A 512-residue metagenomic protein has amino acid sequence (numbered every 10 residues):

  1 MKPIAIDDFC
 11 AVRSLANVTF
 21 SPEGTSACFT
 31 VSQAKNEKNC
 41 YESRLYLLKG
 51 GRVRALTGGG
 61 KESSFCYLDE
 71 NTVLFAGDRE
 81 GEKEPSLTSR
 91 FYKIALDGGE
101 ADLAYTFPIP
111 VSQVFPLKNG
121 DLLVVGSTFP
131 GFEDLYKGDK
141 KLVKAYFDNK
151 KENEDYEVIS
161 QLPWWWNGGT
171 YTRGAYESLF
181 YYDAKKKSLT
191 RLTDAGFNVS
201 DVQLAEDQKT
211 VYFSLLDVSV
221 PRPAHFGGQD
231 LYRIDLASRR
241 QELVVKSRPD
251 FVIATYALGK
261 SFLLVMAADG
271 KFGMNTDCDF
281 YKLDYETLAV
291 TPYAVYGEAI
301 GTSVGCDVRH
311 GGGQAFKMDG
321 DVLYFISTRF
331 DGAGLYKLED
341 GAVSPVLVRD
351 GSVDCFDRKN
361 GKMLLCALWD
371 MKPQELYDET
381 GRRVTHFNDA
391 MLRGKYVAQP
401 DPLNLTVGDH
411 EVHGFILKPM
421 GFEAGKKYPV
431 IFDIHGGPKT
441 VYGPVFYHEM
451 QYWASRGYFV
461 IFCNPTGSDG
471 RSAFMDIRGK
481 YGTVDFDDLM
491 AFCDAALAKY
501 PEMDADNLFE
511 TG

Functional and structural regions predicted by a protein language model:
M1-S14, L48-S63, P85-L87, I94-P110 (+10 more regions): Multi-bladed beta-propeller domains
D7-S43: Beta-strand-rich domains and repeat architectures in extracellular enzymes and scaffolds, especially beta-propellers
T19-S26, S64-T72, V114-G120, V202-T210 (+3 more regions): Blade-terminus and WD-like Trp-Asp/Gly-His loop motifs, strongest in beta-propeller folds
A27-V31, V73-G77, L123-G126, V211-L215 (+3 more regions): Residue position within the beta-strands of beta-propeller blades
E37-E42, E82-T88, E133, T170-Y176 (+4 more regions): Short, solvent-exposed loop/turn segments at conserved positions within beta-propeller repeat blades
S43, T128-F180, H225-D230, C278-Y281 (+3 more regions): Predominantly five- to eight-bladed beta-propeller fold
F387-D506: Cap/lid segment of the alpha/beta-hydrolase catalytic domain
E510-G512: Short beta-strand immediately N-terminal to the catalytic nucleophile in serine-hydrolase-like folds
